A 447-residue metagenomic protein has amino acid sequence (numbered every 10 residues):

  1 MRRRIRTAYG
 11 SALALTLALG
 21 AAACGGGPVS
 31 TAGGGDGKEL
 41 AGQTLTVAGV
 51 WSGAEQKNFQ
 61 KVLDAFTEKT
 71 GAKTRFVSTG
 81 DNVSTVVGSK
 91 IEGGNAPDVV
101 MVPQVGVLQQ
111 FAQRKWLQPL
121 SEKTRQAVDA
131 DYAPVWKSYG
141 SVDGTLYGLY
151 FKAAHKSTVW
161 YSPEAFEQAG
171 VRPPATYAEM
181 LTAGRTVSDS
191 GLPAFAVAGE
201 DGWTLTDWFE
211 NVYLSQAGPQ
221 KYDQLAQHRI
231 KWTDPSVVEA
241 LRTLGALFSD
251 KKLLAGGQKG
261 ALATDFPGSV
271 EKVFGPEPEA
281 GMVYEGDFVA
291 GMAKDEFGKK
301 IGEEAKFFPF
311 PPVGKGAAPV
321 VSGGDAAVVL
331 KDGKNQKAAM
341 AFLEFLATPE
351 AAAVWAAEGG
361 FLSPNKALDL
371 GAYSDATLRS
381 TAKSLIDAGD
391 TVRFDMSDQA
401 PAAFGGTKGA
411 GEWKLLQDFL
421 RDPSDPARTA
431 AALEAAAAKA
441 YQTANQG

Functional and structural regions predicted by a protein language model:
M1-T46, E68, A438-G447: Short, low-complexity disordered leader/linker segments with a strong preference for bacterial N-terminal type II
E39, S121-Y132, G199, Q216-A240 (+6 more regions): Short, solvent-exposed loop/beta-turn-alpha elements that line the ligand-binding surface or hinge of extracytoplasmic
D64, D295-F361: Extracytoplasmic/periplasmic substrate-recognition and gating elements
A65-Y132, E167-A175, K272-F274, G281-M282 (+4 more regions): Extracytoplasmic "Venus flytrap"/periplasmic binding protein-like
V105-S157, L181, K306: Hinge/lid segment of periplasmic solute-binding proteins
Y147-F151, L181-E239: Extracytoplasmic/periplasmic solute-binding protein
P219-E296: Extracytoplasmic ligand-binding clamshell segments of periplasmic binding protein
F361-L362, A367, A382-A438: C-terminal capping/gating helix-and-loop segments adjacent to ligand/active sites or protein-protein/ligand interfaces
